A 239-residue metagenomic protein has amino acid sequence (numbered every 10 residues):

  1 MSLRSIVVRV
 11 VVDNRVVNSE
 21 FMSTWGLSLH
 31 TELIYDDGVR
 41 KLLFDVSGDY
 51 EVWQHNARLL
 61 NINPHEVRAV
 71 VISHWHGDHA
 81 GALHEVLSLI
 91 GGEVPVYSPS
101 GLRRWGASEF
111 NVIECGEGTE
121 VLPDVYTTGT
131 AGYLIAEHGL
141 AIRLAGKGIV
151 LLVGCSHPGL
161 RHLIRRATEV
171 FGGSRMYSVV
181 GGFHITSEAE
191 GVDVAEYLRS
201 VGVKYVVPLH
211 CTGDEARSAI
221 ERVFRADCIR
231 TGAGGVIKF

Functional and structural regions predicted by a protein language model:
L3-V7: Extreme N-terminal starter segment of soluble prokaryotic enzymes
V8-L60, E137-V153: Conserved beta-strand hairpin/beta-sheet module of binuclear metal-dependent hydrolase folds, prominently
V12-R15, V46-G48, W75, G101 (+4 more regions): Active-site metal-binding loops of divalent metal-dependent hydrolases
F21-S23, D36, N63, I90 (+4 more regions): Solvent-exposed alpha-helices and their adjacent loops that cap or buttress functional pockets in soluble metabolic
S23, G48-V52, G132, G159 (+1 more regions): Short secondary-structure boundary/capping elements
E51-Y97, T168-S178, R199, K204: Active-site metal-binding motif and surrounding structural segment of the metallo-beta-lactamase
H76, G81-A82, I149, C155-I237: Cap/insert and terminal regions of metallo-dependent hydrolase folds
Y97-G139, A145, I229-F239: Metallo-beta-lactamase
